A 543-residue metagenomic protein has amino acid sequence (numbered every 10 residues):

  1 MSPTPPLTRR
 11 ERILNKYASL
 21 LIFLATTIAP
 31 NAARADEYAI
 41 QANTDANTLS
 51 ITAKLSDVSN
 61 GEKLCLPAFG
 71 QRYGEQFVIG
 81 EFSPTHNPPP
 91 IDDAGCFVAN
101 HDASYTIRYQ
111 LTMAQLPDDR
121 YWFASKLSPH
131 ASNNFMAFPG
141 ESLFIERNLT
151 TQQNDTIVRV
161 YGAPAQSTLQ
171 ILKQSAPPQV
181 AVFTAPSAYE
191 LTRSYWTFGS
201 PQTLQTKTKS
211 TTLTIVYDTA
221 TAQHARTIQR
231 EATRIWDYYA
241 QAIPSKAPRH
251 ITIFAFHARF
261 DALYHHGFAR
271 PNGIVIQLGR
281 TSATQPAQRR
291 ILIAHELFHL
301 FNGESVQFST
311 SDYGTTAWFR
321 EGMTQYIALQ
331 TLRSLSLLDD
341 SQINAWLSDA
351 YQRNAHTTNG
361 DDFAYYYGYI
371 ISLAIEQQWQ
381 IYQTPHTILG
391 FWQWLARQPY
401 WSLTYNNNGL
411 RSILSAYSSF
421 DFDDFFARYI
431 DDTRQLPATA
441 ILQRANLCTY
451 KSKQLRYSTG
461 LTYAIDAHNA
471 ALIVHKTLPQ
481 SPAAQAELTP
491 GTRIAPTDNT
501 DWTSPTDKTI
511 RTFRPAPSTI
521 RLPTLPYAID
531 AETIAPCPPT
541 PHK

Functional and structural regions predicted by a protein language model:
S19-A29: Bacterial N-terminal signal peptides
N31-A35: Sec/Tat signal peptide C-region and signal peptidase I cleavage site
D36-K54, V58, W401-K543: Beta/coil-rich, acidic/histidine-enriched accessory regions frequently appended to metallopeptidases
A42-T44, Q71-A124: A surface-exposed beta-strand-loop module
T52-S56, P90, H101, R108-T197: Extended, low-hydrophobicity, Ser/Thr/Pro/Gly-biased non-transmembrane segments
E75-G80, Q153-Q170, T184-A188, T219-I251 (+1 more regions): Zn2+-dependent metallopeptidase catalytic core
Q202-T316: Juxtacatalytic substrate-recognition/specificity segment
T310-S372, Y382, Y400: Acidic/His/Gly-enriched intrinsically disordered linker/tail segments that often contain short helix/coil "MoRF-like"
